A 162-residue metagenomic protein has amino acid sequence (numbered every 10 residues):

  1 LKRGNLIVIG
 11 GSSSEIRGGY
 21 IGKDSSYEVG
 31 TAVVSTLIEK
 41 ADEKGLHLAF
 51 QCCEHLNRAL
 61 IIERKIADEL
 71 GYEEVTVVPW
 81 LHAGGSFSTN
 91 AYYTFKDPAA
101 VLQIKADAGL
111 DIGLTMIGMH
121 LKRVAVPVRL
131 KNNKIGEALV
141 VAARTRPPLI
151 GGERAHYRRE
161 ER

Functional and structural regions predicted by a protein language model:
L1-I7, K23, Y27-K40: N-terminal glycine-/serine-/threonine-rich phosphate-binding loop
I7-G10, V141: Structural motif
I9-S14, Q51: Glycine-rich beta-strand-to-loop/alpha-helix junction loops that act as flexible
R17, S26-Y27, T36-Q51: Short, well-structured hydrophobic secondary-structure segments
G19-Y27, I62-A67: Glycine-rich loop at the start of a catalytic domain that most often binds anionic cofactors/ligands
Y27, T31, L81, G85 (+1 more regions): Electropositive phosphate-/nucleotide-binding environments in soluble metabolic enzymes
K44-D107, G113: Ligand-binding beta-strand-loop-alpha-helix segment within the catalytic cores of soluble metabolic enzymes
T89, Y93, A100-R162: Glycine-rich, aromatic-bearing surface loops/beta-hairpins
